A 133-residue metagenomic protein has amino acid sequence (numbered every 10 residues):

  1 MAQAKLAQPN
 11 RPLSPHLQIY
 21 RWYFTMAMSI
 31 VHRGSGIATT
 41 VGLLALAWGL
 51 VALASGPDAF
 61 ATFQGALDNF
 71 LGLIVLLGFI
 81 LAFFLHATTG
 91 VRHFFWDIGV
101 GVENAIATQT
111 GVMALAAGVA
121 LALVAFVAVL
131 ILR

Functional and structural regions predicted by a protein language model:
M1-R133: Membrane-embedded alpha-helical bundles that constitute the cytochrome b-like, heme-associated redox core of multi-pass
